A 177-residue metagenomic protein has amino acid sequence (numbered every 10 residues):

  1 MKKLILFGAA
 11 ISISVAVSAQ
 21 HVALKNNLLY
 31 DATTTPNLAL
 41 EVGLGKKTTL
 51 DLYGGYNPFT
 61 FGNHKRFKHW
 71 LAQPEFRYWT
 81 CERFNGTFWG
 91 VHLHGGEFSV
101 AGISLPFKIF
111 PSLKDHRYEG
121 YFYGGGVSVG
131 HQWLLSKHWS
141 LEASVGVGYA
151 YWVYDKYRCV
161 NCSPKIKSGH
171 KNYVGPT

Functional and structural regions predicted by a protein language model:
M1-A23: Bacterial Sec-dependent N-terminal signal peptides
S18-Q20, T34, R83-N85: Short loop/turn segments at connectors of secondary-structure elements within structured domains
V22, T34-L38, W70-P74, Y123-V127 (+2 more regions): Hydrophobic, lipid-facing positions within transmembrane beta-strands of outer-membrane proteins
A23-L24, H116: Short, contiguous strand/loop micro-motifs
L24-D31: Short strand-turn segments of transmembrane beta-barrel domains in outer membranes, especially the first one or two
A32, P58-F61, A150-Y151: A short local loop/turn or secondary-structure capping micro-motif enriched for an aromatic residue
V42-A143: Gram-negative (and chloroplast) outer-membrane scaffold detector with strong preference for beta-barrel transmembrane
S136-T177: Predominantly the C-terminal beta-signal and adjacent terminal strand-loop region of outer-membrane beta-barrel
